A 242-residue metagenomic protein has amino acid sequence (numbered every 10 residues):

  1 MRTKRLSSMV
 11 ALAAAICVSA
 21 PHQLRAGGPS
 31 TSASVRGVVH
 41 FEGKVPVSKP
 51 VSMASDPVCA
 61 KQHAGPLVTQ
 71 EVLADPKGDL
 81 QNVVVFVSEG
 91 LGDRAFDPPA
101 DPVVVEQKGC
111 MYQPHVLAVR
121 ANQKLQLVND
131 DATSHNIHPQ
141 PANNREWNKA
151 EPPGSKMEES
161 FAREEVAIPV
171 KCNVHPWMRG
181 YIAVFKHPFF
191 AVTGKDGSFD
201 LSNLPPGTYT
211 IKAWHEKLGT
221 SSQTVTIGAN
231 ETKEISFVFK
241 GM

Functional and structural regions predicted by a protein language model:
M1-K4: N-terminal secretory signal peptides that target proteins for export/translocation
M9-S19: Bacterial N-terminal signal peptides
L24-M242: Extracytoplasmic copper-binding redox domains, predominantly the cupredoxin/blue-copper superfamily
